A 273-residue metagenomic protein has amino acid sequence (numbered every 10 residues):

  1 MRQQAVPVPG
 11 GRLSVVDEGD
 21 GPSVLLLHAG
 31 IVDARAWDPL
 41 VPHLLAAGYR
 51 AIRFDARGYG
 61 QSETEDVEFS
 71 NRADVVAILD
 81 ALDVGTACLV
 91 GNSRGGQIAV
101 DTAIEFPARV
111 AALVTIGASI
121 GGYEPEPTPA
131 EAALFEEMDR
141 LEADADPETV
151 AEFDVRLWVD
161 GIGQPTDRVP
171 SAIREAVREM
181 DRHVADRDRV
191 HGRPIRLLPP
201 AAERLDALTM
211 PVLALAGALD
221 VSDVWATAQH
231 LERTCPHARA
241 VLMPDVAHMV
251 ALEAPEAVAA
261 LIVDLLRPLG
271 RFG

Functional and structural regions predicted by a protein language model:
P9-E63, I78: Conserved HGGG/HGGXW glycine-rich cap/lid loop of the alpha/beta-hydrolase fold
R72-A87: Conserved acidic catalytic loop of the alpha/beta-hydrolase fold
L89-G91, I116: Short beta-strand immediately N-terminal to the catalytic nucleophile in serine-hydrolase-like folds
G91, G95, A99: Gly/Ala-rich beta-loop-alpha elbow adjacent to hydrolase catalytic centers
V100, I104-E105, A111-D144: Flexible "cap/lid" loop of the alpha/beta hydrolase fold
P129-A130, D144-P199, R204: Conserved alpha/beta-hydrolase catalytic His-Asp/Glu region
R178-R233, L242: Conserved serine/cysteine hydrolase catalytic core
P236-G273: Catalytic active-site module of serine/aspartate enzymes centered on a nucleophile-bearing elbow/loop
